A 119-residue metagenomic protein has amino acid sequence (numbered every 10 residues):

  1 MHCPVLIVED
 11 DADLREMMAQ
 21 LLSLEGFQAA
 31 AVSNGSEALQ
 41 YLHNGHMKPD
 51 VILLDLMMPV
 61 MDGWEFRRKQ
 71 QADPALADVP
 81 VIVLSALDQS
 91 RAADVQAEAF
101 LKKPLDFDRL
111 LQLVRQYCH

Functional and structural regions predicted by a protein language model:
E9: Conserved acidic carboxylate
A12-A30, F107, Y117: Two-component/phosphorelay signaling modules centered on CheY-like receiver
A31-V51: Acidic, metal-coordinating helix/loop segments flanking the phosphotransfer/catalytic sites of two-component signaling
D55: Active-site residues of response regulator receiver
M58: Receiver (REC) domain active-site loop signature in two-component systems and cognate sites in sensor histidine kinases
D106-Q112: Conserved two-component signaling phosphotransfer/partner-docking surface
